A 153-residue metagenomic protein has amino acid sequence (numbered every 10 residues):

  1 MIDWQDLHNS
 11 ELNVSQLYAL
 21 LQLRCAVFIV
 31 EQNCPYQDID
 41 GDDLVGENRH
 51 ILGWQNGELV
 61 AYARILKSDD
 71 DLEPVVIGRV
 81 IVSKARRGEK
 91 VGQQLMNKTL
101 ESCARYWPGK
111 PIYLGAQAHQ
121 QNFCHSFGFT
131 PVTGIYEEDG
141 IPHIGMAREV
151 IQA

Functional and structural regions predicted by a protein language model:
M1-E58: Short amphipathic alpha-helix that is part of the acyltransferase structural core
D40-V45, D69, E137-E138: A short beta-turn/loop motif at secondary-structure boundaries
L52, E58-K67, P74-V76, I81: Conserved beta-strand in the GNAT
K67-I77, R87, Y106-K110, D139-P142: A conserved beta-turn-beta hairpin within the catalytic core of GNAT-like acetyltransferases that forms part
V82, G88-E101: Conserved acetyl-CoA-binding loop-helix of GNAT-fold acetyltransferases
A85-R87, S102, H119, F123: Acidic/histidine-enriched, beta-strand-rich ligand/metal-binding domains
C103-Q117: Conserved GNAT acetyl-CoA-binding A-motif
Y113-G115, H125, T130-G145: Conserved catalytic-core motifs of GNAT/GCN5-like acyltransferases
